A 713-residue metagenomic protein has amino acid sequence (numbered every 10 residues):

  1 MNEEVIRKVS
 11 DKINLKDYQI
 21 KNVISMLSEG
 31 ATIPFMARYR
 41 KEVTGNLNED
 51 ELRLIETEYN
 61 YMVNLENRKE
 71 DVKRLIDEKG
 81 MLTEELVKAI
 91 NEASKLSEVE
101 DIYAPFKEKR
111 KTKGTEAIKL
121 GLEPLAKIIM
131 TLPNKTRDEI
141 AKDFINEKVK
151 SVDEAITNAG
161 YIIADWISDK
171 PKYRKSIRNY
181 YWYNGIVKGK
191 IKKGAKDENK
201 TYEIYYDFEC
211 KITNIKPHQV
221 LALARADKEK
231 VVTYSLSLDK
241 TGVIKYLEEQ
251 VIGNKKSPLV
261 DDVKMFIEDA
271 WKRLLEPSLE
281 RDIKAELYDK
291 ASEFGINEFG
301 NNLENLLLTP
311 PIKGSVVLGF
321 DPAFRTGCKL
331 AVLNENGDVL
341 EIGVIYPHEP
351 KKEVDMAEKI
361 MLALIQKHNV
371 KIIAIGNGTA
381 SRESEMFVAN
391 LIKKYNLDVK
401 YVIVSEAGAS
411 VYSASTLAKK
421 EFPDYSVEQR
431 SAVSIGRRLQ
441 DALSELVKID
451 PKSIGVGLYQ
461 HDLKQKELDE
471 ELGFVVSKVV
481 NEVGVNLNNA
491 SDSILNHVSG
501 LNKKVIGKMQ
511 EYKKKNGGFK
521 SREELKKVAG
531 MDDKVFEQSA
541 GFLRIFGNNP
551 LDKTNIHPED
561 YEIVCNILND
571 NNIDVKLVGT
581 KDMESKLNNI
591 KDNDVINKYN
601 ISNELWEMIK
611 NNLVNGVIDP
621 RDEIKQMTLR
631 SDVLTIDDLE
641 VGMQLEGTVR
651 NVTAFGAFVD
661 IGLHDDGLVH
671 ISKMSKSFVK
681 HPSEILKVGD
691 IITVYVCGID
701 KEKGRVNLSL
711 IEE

Functional and structural regions predicted by a protein language model:
M1-K21, S28: Generic start-of-chain signal for non-secretory N-termini
S25-S28, P105, E116-K119, A222-A226 (+16 more regions): Replace "in large, NTP-powered and nucleic-acid-processing enzymes" with "in large, NTP-powered factors and other
R38, T57, N64-M81, N91 (+6 more regions): Long, highly charged, low-complexity intrinsically disordered interaction regions that mediate electrostatic DNA/RNA
E51-R53, L65, E70-G319, A323-Y425 (+1 more regions): Duplex nucleic acid-engaging cores and interfaces of nucleic-acid transaction enzymes
N179-I186, F320-F324, T379-A380, V404-V411 (+5 more regions): A glycine-rich phosphate-binding loop feature that marks nucleotide/adenosyl-phosphate handling sites
K228-D239, N254-L275, R437-L468, D570 (+1 more regions): Structured, non-catalytic alpha/beta "coupling" segments that mediate domain-domain communication and provide generic
I545-E713: Single-stranded RNA-binding regions, centering on S1/OB-family and related RNA-binding modules
